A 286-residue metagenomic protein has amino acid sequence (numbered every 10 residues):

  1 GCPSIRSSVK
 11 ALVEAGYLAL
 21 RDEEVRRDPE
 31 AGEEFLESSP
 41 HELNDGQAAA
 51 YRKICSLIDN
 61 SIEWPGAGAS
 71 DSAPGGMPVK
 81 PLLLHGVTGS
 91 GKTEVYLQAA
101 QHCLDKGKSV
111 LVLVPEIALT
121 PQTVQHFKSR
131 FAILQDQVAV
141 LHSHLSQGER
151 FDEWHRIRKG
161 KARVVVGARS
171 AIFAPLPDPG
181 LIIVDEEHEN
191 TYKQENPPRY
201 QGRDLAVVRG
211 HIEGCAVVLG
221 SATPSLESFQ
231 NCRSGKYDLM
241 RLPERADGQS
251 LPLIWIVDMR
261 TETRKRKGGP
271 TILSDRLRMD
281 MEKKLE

Functional and structural regions predicted by a protein language model:
G1-S221, S228, R233-Q249, E282-L285: Accessory, non-ATPase domains that flank or precede helicase/AAA+ motor cores in DNA-metabolism machines
V25-D28, W255, R260: Accessory helical-bundle/CTD segments and flexible terminal tails appended to RecA-like ATPase motors
D247-V257: Conserved AAA+ ATPase core "coupling" helix
M259-L273: C-terminal boundary of histidine-terminating zinc-finger modules
I272-E286: Cys/His-rich short segments
